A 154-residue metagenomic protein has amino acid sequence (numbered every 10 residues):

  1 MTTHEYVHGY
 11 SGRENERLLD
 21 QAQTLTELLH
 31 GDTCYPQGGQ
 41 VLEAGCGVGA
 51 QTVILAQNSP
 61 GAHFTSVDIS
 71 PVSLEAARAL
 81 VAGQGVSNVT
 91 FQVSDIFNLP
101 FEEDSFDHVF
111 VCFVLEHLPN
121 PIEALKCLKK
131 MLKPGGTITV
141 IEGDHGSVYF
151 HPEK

Functional and structural regions predicted by a protein language model:
T3-Q23: Class I SAM-dependent methyltransferase Rossmann-like catalytic core, especially the SAM/SAH-binding loop
D20-G39, I54: Conserved alpha-helix/loop element of class I SAM-dependent methyltransferases that forms part of the SAM/SAH-binding
L42, V48-N98, E123: Class I SAM-dependent methyltransferase SAM/SAH-binding core
F97-H108: A short acidic, Gly/Pro-enriched loop at the edge of an enzyme's catalytic core that lines a small-molecule cofactor
D107-P121: A short SAM/SAH-binding and catalytic strip from SAM-dependent methyltransferases
I122-T137: A short glycine-rich, Lys/Arg-flanked "PGG" loop and its adjoining helix->strand segment in the class I
T139-K154: Conserved class I S-adenosyl-L-methionine
